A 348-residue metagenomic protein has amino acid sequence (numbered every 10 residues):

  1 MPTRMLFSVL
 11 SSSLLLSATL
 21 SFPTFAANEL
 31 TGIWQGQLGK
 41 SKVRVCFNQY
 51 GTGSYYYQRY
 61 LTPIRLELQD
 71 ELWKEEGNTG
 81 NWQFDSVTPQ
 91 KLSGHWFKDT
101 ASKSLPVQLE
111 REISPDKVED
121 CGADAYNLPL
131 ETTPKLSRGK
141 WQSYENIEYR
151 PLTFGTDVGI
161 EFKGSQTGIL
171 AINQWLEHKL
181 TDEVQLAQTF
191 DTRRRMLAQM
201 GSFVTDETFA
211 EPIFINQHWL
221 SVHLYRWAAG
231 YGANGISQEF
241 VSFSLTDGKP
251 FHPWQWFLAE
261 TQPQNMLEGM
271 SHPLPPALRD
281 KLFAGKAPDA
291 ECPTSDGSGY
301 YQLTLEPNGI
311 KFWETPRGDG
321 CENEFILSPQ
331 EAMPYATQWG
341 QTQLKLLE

Functional and structural regions predicted by a protein language model:
M1-S12: Bacterial N-terminal signal peptides that target proteins for export
A18-P23: N-terminal signal peptide c-region/cleavage motif recognized by signal peptidases
A27-Y50, S54-E348: Compositionally biased intrinsically disordered regions enriched in Thr/Gly
